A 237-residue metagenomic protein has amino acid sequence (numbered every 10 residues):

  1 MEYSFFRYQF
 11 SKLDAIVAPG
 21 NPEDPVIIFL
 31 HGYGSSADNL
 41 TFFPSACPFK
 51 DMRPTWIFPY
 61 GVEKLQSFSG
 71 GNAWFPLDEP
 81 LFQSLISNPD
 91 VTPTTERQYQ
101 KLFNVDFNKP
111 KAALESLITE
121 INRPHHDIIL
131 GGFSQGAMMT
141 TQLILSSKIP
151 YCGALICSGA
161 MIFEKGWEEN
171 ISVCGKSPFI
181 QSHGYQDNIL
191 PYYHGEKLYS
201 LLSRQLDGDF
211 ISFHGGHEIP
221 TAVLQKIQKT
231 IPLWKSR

Functional and structural regions predicted by a protein language model:
F6-P124: Serine-hydrolase catalytic machinery in alpha/beta-hydrolase-like enzymes
H31-Y33, G131-F133, G184: Conserved alpha/beta-hydrolase "nucleophile elbow" surrounding the catalytic nucleophile
R123-F133: Alpha/beta-hydrolase fold nucleophile elbow
I129, G153-L155: Residue in the alpha/beta-hydrolase core beta-strand immediately N-terminal to the catalytic nucleophile
G132-G136, T140: Gly/Ala-rich beta-loop-alpha elbow adjacent to hydrolase catalytic centers
Q142-G153: Conserved hydrolase catalytic core segment
I156-K235: The feature captures the conserved acid-bearing segment of alpha/beta-hydrolase catalytic domains
